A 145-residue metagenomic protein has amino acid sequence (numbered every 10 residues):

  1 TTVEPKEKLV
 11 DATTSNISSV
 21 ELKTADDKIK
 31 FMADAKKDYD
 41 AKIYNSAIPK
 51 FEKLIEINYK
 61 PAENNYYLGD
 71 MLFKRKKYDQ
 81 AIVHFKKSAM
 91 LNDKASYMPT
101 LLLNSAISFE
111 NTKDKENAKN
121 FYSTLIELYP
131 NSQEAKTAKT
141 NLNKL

Functional and structural regions predicted by a protein language model:
T1-A41: Acidic, proline-/serine-/threonine-rich low-complexity intrinsically disordered segments
I57-A62, L91-Y97, L125-K136: Short solvent-exposed coil/turn linkers within tandem alpha-helical repeat scaffolds
Y67, N104, A138-N141: Canonical tetratricopeptide repeat
